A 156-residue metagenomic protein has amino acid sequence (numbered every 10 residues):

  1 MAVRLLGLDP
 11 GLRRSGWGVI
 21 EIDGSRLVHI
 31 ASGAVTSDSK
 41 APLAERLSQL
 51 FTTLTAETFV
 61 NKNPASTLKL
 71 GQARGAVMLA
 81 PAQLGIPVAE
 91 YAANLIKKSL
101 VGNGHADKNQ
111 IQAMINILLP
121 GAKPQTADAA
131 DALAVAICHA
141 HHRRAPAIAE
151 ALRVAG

Functional and structural regions predicted by a protein language model:
M1-G156: Phosphate- and other anionic-substrate recognition elements at nucleic-acid/protein interfaces
